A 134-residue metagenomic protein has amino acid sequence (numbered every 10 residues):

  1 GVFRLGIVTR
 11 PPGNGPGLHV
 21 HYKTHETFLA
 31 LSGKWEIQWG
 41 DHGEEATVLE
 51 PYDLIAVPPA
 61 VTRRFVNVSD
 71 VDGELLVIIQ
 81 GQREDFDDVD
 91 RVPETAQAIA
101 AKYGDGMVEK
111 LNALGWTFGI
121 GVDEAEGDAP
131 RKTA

Functional and structural regions predicted by a protein language model:
G1, H42-E44, V71-D72: Short, solvent-exposed loop/turn segments that connect beta-strands within catalytic domains and beta-strand-rich
G1-L18, T24: A short glycine-rich, His/Asp/Glu-containing loop-to-beta-strand
I7-T9, K34-E36, I78: Residue-level recognition of well-ordered beta-strand positions that form the cores of beta-sheet-rich folds across
V8, F28, I55: Conserved GNAT-family N-acetyltransferase fold
G15-L18, T24-P51, V61: A short beta-strand-loop-beta hairpin characteristic of the jelly-roll/cupin
T62-A134: Double-stranded beta-helix
